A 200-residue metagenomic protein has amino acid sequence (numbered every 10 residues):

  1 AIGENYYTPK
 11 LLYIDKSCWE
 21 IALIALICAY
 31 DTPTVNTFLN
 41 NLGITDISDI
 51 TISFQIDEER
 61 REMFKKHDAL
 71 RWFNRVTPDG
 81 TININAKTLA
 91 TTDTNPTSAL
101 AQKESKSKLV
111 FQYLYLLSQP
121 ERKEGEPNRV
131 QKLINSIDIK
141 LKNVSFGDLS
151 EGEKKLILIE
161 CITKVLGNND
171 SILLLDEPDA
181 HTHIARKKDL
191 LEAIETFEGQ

Functional and structural regions predicted by a protein language model:
G3-K154, E160-I172: Extended helical coiled-coil dimerization/tether regions that scaffold and oligomerize large DNA-maintenance assemblies
I159, D189-I194: Conserved hydrophobic alpha-helix in the ABC-type ATPase nucleotide-binding domain
T163, I194, E198: Active-site catalytic pocket residues across diverse enzymes, especially alpha/beta-hydrolases
N168-N169, F197-Q200: Conserved catalytic loops of ABC-family nucleotide-binding domains
D176-D179: Walker B catalytic acidic pair
